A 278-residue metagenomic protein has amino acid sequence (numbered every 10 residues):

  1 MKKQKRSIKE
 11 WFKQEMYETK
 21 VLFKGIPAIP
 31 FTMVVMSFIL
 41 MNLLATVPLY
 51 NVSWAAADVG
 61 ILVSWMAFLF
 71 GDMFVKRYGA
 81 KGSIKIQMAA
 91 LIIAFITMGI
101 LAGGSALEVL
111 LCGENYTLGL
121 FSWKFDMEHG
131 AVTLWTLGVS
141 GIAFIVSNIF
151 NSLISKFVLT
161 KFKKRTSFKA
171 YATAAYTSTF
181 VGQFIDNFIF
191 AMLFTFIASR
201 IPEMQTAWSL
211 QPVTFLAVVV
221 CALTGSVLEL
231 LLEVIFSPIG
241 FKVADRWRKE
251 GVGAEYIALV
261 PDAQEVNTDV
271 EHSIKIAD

Functional and structural regions predicted by a protein language model:
K2-I96, A102-G103: Hydrophobic transmembrane alpha-helices
F31-F38, F70, Y78, G82-S83 (+2 more regions): Hydrophobic alpha-helical transmembrane segments
M33-L40, M66, A89-I96, I100 (+7 more regions): Lipid-exposed faces of alpha-helical membrane segments in multi-pass integral membrane proteins
L40-V47, M73, G99-G103, L107 (+5 more regions): Structural signature of transmembrane alpha-helix termini at the membrane-water interface
A94-N115, F144, N148-S152: Transmembrane alpha-helix/helix-exit interface in multi-pass inner-membrane proteins
G103-W135: Membrane-interface interhelical connector segments
T133-E250: Membrane-embedded alpha-helical hairpins and interfacial helices in multi-pass inner-membrane proteins
V243-D278: Short, highly charged, low-complexity non-transmembrane loops/tails of multi-pass membrane proteins
